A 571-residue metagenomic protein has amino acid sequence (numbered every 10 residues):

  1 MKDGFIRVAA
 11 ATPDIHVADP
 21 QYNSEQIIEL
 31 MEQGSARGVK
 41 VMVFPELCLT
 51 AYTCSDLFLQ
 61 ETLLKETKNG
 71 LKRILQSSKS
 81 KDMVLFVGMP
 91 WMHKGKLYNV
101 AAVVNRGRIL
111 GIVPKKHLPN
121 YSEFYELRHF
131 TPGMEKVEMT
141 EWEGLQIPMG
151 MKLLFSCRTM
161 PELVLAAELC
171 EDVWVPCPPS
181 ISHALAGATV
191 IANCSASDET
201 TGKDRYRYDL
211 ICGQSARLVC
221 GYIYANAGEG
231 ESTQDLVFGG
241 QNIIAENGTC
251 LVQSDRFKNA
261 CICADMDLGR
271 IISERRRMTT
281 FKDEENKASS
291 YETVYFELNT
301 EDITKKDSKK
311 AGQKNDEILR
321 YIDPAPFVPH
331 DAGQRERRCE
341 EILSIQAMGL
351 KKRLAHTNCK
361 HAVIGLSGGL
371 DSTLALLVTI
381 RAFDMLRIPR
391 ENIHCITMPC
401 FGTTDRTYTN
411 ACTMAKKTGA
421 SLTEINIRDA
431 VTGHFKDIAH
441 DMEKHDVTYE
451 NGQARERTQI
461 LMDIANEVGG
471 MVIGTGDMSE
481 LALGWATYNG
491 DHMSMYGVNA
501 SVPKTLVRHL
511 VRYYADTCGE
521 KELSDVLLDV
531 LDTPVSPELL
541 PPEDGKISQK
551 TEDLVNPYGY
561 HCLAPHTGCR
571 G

Functional and structural regions predicted by a protein language model:
M1-V363, R381-R390: Enzyme catalytic cores with a strong preference for nitrogen-chemistry domains
P161-L163, V219-C220, E229-S232, E246 (+3 more regions): ATP/NTP-dependent adenylation/nucleotidyl-transfer catalytic domains that generate, transfer, or process NMP-activated
